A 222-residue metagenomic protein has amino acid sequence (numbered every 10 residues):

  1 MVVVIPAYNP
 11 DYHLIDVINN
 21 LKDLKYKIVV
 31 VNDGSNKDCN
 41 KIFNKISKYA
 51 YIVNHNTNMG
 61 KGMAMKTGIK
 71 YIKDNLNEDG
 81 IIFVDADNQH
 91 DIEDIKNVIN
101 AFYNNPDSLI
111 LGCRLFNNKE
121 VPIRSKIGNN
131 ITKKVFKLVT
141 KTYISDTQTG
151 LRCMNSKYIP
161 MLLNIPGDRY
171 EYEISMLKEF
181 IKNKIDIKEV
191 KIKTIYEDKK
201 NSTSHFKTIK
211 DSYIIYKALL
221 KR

Functional and structural regions predicted by a protein language model:
M1-I5, Y12, D16, N20 (+1 more regions): Hydrophobic helical membrane-anchoring modules
M1-V2, L21-V30, A50: Short loop->beta transition adjacent to catalytic acidic/histidine clusters or analogous donor-positioning motifs
N9, D33-K37, M59, G68: Conserved short acidic donor-positioning loop in nucleotide-sugar-dependent glycosyltransferases
K27, G80, D186: Residues at the starts of beta-strands that form the adenosine-phosphate
N32-K41, N88: A conserved acidic beta->alpha catalytic loop
Y51, N56-M59, M63-Y71, I92-Y170 (+2 more regions): Acceptor/aglycone-binding surface of glycosyltransferases and processive sugar-polymer synthases
E78-Q89: Short beta-strand-to-loop acidic/aromatic patch adjacent to the donor-nucleotide binding site
F83, I110-C113, V190-I192: Short glycine/serine/threonine-enriched helix-capping/active-site loop that flanks the nucleotide-sugar donor pocket
